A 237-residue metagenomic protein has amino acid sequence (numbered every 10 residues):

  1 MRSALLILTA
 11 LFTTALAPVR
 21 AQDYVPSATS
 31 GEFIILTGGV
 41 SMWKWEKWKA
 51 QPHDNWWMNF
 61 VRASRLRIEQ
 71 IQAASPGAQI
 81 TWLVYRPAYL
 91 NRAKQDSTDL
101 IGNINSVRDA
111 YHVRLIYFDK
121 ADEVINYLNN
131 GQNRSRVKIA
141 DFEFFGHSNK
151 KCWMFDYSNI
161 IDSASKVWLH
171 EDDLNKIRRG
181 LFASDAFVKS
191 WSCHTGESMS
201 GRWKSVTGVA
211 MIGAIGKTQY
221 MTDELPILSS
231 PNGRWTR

Functional and structural regions predicted by a protein language model:
M1-A4: Positively charged n-region of N-terminal signal peptides that target proteins for export
L6-A15: Bacterial N-terminal signal peptides
A17-A21: Sec/Tat signal peptide C-region and signal peptidase I cleavage site
D23-V124: A domain-level signal for caspase-like cysteine endopeptidase catalytic cores and their zymogen-processing architecture
S64-A73, N126-S135, E171-L181: Short, basic/hydrophobic alpha-helical segments
G77-Q79, S135-I139: Local beta-strand N-terminus motif with an aromatic residue
Q132, I139-D223: Catalytic cores of nucleophile-dependent amide-cleaving enzymes
Y220-L228, R237: Short, charged, surface-exposed secondary-structure boundary motifs
